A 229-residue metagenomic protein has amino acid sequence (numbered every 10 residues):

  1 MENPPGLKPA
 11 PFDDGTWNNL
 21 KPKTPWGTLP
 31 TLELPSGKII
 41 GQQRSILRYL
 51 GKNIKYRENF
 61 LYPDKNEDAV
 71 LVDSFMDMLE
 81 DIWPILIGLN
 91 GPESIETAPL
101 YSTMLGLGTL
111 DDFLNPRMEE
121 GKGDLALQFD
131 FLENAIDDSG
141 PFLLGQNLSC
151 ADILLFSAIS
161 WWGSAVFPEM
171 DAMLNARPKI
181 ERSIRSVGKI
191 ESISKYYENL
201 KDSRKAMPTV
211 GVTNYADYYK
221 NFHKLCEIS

Functional and structural regions predicted by a protein language model:
M1-E119, D138, Y219-S229: GST-like domain detector, emphasizing the conserved glutathione-binding G-site in the N-terminal thioredoxin-like
G41, L61-P63, L143-G145, L174-N175 (+1 more regions): Generic, ordered loop/turn and secondary-structure boundary motif
S45, K179, S192: Residue-level recognition of oxygen-bearing side chains
G51, K55, A158-I159, Y197: Active-site-flanking alpha-helical
R57-E58, W83, V166-F167, K205-A206: A short hydrophobic/aromatic micro-motif that marks alpha-helical segments and, especially, helix-coil
L71-K189: GST-like fold's C-terminal all-alpha helical module
L86-G88, S186-K205: Charged/polar, low-hydrophobicity segments characteristic of intrinsically disordered regions and flexible loops
S194, K201-S229: C-terminal helix/juxtamembrane-tail motif
